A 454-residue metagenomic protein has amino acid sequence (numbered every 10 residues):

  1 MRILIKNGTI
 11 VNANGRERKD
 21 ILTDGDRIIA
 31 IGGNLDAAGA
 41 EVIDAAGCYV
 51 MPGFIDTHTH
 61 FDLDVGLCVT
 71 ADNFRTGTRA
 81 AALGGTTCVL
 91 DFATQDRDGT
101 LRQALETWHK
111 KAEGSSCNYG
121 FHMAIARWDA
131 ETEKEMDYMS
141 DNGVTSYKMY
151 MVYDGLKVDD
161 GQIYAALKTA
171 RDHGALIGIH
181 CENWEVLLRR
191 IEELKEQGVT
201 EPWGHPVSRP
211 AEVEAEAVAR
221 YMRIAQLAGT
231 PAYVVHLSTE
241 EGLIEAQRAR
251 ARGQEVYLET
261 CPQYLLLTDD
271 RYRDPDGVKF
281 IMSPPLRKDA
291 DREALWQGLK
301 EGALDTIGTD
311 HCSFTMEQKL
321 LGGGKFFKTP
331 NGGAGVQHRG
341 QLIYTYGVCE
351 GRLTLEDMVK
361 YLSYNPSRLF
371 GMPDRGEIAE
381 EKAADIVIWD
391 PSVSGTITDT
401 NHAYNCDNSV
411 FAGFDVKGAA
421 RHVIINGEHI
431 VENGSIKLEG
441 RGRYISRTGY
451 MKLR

Functional and structural regions predicted by a protein language model:
M1-G53: Histidine-rich, glycine-flanked metal-binding segment
G8, D26, G47, H58 (+14 more regions): Divalent metal-coordination and catalytic microenvironments
G8, L321-K325, E380-S446: C-terminal cap of metal-dependent C-N hydrolases
A45-G114, E131: Metal-associated gating/positioning segment near the N- to mid-region
T57-D72, G120-E131, M151-V152, V207-A211: Active-site mouth loops of central-metabolism enzymes
K110-A124: A glycine-rich helix N-cap at a beta->alpha junction
E131-I307: Histidine/acidic residue-rich metal-binding segments in metalloenzymes
T200-G229, K300-E301, D305-I307, S313-P391: His/Asp/Glu-enriched, well-ordered alpha-helical/loop segment that forms or immediately abuts the divalent-metal
